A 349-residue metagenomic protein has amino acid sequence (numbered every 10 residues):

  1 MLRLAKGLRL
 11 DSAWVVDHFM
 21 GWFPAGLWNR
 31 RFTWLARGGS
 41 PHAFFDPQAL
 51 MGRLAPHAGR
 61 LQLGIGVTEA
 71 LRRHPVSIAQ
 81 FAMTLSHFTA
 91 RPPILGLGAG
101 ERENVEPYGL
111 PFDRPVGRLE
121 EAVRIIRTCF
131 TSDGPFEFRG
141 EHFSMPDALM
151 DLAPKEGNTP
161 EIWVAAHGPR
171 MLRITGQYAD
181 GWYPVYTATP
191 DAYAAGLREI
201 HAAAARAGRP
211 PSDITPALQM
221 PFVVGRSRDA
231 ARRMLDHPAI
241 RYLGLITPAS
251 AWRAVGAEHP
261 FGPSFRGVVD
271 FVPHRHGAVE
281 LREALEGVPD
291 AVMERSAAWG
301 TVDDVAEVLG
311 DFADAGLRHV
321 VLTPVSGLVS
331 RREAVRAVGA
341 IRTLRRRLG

Functional and structural regions predicted by a protein language model:
M1-A5, I78-F81, A165-I174, L235 (+1 more regions): Short, acidic/polar
M1-Q62, T159-P160: N-terminal beta1-alpha1-beta2 module of alpha/beta enzyme domains
K6-G7, M51-R60, A82-P93, G176-Q177 (+2 more regions): Acidic (Asp/Glu)-rich catalytic clusters
A13-V15, L63-I65, P93-L97, I162-A165 (+3 more regions): Hydrophobic faces of well-ordered beta-strands that scaffold small-molecule active sites in alpha/beta enzyme cores
D17, L54, L85, I126 (+6 more regions): Conserved, mostly hydrophobic/aromatic
G26-N29, V269-R282, V329-G349: Short acidic, glycine/proline-enriched helix-loop-strand junctions
G66-V76, E156-H167, F222-G225, A291-D303: Active-site mouth loops of central-metabolism enzymes
D113-L152, D191-D314: An alpha-helical appendage that flanks or caps ligand/catalytic pockets
